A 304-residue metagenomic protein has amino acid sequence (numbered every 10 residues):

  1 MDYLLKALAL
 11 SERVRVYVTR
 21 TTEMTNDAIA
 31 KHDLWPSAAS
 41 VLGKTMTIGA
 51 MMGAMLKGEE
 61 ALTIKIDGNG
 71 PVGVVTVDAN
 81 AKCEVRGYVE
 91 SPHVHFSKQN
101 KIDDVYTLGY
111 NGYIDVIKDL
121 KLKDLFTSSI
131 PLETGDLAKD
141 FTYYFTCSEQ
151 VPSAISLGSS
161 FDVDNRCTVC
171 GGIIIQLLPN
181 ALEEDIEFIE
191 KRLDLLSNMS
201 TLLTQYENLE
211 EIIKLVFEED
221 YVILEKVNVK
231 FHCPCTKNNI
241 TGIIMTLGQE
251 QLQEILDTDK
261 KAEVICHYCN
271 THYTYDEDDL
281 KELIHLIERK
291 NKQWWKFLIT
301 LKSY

Functional and structural regions predicted by a protein language model:
M1-I223, Q293, L301-Y304: Interaction interfaces in information-processing and related assembly proteins
L195-W295, L301: Cys/His-clustered metal-coordination modules, chiefly Zn-binding fingers
